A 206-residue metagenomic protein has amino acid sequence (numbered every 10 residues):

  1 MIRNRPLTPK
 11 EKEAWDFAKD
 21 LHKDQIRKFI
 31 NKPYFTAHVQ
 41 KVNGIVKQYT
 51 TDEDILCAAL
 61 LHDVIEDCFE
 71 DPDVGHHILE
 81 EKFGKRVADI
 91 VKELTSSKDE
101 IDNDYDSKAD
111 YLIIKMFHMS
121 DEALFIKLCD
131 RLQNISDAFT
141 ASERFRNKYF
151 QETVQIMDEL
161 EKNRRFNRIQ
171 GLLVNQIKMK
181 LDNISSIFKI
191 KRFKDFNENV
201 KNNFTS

Functional and structural regions predicted by a protein language model:
M1-S206: Active-site helical microenvironments for divalent-metal-assisted chemistry
